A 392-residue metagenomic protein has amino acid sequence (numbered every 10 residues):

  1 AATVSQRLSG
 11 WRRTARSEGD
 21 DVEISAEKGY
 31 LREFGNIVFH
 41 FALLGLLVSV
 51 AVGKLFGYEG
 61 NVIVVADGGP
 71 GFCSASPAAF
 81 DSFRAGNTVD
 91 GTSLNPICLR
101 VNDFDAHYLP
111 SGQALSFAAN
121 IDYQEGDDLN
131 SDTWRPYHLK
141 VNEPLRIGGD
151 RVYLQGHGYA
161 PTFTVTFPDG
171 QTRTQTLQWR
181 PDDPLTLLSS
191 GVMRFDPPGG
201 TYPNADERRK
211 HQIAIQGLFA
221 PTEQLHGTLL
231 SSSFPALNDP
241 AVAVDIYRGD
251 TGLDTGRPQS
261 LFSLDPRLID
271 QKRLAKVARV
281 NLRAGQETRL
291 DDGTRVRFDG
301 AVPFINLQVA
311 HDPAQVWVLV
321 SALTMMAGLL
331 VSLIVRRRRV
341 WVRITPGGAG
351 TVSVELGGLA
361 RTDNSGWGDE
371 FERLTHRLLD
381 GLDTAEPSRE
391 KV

Functional and structural regions predicted by a protein language model:
A1-V392: Solvent-exposed, non-transmembrane regions of integral membrane proteins
